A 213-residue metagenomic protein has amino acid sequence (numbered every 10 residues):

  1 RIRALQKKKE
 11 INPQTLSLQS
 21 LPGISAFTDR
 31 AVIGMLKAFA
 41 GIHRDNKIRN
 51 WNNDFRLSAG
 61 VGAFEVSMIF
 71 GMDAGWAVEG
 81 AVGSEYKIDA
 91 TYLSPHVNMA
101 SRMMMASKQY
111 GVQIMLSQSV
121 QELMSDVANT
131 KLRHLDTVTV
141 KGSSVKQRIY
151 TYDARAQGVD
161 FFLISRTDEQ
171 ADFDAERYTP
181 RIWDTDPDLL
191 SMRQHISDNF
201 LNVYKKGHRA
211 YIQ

Functional and structural regions predicted by a protein language model:
R1-R30, G41-P95, S119-N129, S143-R148: Catalytic core of nucleotidyl cyclases, primarily class III adenylyl/guanylyl cyclases
G34, A38: Acidic, glycine-rich loop-and-strand cores that form catalytic or ligand-binding grooves in diverse globular domains
A40, G62, S67, W76-E79 (+2 more regions): Intrinsically disordered, glycine/charged-rich C-terminal tails and inter-domain linkers that flank nucleotidyl cyclase
